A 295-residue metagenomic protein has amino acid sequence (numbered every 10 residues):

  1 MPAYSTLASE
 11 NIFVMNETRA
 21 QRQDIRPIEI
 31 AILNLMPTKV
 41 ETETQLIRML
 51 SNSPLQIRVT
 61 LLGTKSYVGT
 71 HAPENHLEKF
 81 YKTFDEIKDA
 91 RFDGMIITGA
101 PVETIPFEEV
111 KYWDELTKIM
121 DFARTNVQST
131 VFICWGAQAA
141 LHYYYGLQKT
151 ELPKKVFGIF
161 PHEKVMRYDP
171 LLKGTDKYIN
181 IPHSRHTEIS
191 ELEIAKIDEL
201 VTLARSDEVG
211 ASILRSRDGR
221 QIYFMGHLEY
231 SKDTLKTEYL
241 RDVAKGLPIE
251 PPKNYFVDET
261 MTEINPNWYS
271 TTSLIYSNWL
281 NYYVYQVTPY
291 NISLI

Functional and structural regions predicted by a protein language model:
M1-S66, Y81, I87, R91 (+1 more regions): Amide-donor transfer/coupling interface in amidating biosynthetic enzymes
T42, H71, P106-F107, L141-Y143 (+2 more regions): Short glycine-/acidic-enriched loop or helix-start segments at secondary-structure transitions that form or flank
K65-E78: N-terminal beta-loop-helix "entrance" segment that forms/cooperates in small-molecule cofactor or anionic ligand
L77, Y81-D85, F107: Helical hinge/lid and interdomain linker segments adjacent to catalytic or ligand-binding clefts that mediate domain
I97-M166: Cysteine-nucleophile active-site neighborhood
